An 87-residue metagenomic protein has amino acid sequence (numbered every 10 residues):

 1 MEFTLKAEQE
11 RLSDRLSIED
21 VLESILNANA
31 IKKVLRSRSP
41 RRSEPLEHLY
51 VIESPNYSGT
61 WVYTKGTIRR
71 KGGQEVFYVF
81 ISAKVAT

Functional and structural regions predicted by a protein language model:
M1-T87: Ribonuclease/tRNase effector modules and their secretory precursors
